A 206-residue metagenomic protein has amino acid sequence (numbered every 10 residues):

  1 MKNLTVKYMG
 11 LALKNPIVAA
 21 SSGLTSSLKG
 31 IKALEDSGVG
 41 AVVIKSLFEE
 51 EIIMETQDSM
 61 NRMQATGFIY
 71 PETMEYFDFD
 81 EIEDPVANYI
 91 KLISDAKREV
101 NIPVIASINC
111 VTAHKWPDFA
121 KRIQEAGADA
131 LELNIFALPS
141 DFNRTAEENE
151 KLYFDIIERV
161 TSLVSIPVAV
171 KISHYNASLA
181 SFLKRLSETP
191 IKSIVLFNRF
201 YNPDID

Functional and structural regions predicted by a protein language model:
M1, M9, M54, M60-M63 (+1 more regions): Detector for methionine-enriched segments
M1-V18, Y89-K97: N-terminal amphipathic alpha-helix/helix-capping segment at the start of soluble metabolic enzymes
M9, N15-A33: N-terminal binding-site loop/beta-alpha segment at the start of enzyme catalytic domains that lines or forms
V18-S22, E81-E83, I172-S173: Short, flexible loop segments at the rims of nucleotide/cofactor-binding pockets, characterized by
L28-F68, D84-I105, N109-D206: Alpha/beta enzyme core
P71-D80: Short glycine/proline- and acidic residue-enriched helix-loop micro-motifs that form flexible lids or anion-recognition
